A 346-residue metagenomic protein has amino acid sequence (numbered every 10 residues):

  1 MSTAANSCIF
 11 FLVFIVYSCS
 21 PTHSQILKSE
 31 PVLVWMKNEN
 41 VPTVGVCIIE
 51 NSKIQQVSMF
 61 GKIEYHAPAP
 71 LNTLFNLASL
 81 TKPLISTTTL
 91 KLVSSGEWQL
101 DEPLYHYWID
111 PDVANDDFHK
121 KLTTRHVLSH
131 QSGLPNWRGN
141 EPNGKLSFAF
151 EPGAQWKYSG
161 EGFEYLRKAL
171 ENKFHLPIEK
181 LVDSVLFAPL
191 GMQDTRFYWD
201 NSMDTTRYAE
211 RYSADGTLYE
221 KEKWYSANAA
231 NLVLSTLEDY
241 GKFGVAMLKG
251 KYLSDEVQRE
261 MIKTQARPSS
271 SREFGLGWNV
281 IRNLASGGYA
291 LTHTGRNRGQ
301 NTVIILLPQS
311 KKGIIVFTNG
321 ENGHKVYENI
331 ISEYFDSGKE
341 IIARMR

Functional and structural regions predicted by a protein language model:
M1-K28: Bacterial Sec-dependent N-terminal signal peptides
C19, V127-L128, N143, Y212 (+1 more regions): A generic structural signal for nonpolar/aromatic side chains embedded in well-ordered alpha-helices
C19-M59, E171, K180-D183, A188 (+1 more regions): Catalytic loop of the DD-peptidase/beta-lactamase superfamily, centered on the K-T-G motif and neighboring
S29, N76-L80, L92-P135, N172-R211 (+1 more regions): Active-site helix/loop module of the DD-peptidase/beta-lactamase fold, centered on the serine-lysine SxxK catalytic
N38-G45, V57, Y65-H126, F150-E161 (+2 more regions): Short active-site loop at a secondary-structure junction that contains or immediately precedes the catalytic residue(s)
S58-Y65, W137-P142, E210-T217: Acidic-glycine-rich active-site phosphate/pyrophosphate-binding loop
K62, P103-P111, P142-F148, N201 (+1 more regions): Short linear capping/connector segments at secondary-structure termini
L74, G133-D204, Y219, S226-G241: Catalytic-site signature segments of enzymes, centered on catalytic residues
